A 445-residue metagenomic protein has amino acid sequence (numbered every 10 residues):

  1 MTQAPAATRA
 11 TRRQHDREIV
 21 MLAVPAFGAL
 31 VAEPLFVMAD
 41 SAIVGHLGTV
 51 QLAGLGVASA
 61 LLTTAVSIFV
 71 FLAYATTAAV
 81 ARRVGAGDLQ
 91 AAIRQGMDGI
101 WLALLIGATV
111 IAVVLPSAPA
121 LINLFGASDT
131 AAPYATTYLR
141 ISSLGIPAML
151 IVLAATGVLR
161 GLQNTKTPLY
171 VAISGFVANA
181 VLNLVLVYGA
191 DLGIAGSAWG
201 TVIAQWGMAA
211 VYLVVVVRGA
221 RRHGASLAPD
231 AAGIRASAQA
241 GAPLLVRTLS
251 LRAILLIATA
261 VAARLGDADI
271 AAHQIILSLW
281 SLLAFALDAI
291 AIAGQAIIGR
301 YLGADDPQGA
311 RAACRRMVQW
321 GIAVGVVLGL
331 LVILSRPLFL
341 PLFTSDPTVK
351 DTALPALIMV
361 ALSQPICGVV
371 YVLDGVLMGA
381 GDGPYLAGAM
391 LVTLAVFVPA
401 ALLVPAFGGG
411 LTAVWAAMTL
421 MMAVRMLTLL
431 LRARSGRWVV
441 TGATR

Functional and structural regions predicted by a protein language model:
M1-P25, V80-A148, A178-A242, I298-S363 (+1 more regions): Short alpha-helical transmembrane segments in multi-pass integral membrane proteins
Q14-A42, H46-L47, A60-A75, A79 (+6 more regions): N-terminal transmembrane alpha-helices
M21, I43-T63, T130-T137, I194-A195 (+5 more regions): Interfacial/gating helices of multi-pass transporter permease domains
M21-D40, I141, V152, A204-M208 (+3 more regions): Transmembrane helical elements of multi-pass membrane transporters/channels
L30-P34, S67, G107, I111 (+13 more regions): Residue-level hotspots within the lipid-embedded alpha helices of multi-pass solute transporters
V31, L35-A53, I122-D129, V185-L192 (+3 more regions): Helix-terminus/linker motif at the lipid-water interface of multi-pass membrane proteins
H46-T49, R83-A86, G161-L162, Y188-D191 (+4 more regions): Helix-loop interface residues and adjacent transmembrane-helix termini in multi-pass membrane transporters, primarily
L52-A112, M149-P168, A272-L330, L334 (+2 more regions): Small-residue-rich hydrophobic transmembrane alpha-helices
